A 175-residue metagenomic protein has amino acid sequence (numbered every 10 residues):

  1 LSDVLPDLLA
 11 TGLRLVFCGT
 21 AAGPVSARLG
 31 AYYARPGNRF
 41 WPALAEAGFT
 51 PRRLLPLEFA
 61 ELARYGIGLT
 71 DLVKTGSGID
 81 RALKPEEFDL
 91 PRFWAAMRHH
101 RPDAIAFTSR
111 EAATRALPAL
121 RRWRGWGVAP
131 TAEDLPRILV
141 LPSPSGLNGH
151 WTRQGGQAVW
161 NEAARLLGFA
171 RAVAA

Functional and structural regions predicted by a protein language model:
S2-R14, R35-P36, A43, I79-W94 (+1 more regions): C-terminal capping/extension of enzyme domains
D3-A10, R53-L62, A96: Short amphipathic alpha-helices and their capping/turn segments at secondary-structure boundaries
L13, G23-R28: Short N-terminal binding/cap micro-motifs at the start of the first secondary-structure element
R14-L15, A104: Structural motif
F17-T20: N-terminal nucleotide-binding beta1-loop-alpha1 segment
S26-E86: Short, surface-exposed acidic-centric catalytic microdomains
S26-L29, R115-A119, H150-W151: Short glycine-/acidic-enriched loop or helix-start segments at secondary-structure transitions that form or flank
R64-R121: Internal catalytic-core helix/loop-beta-alpha segment that presents or stabilizes conserved functional determinants
